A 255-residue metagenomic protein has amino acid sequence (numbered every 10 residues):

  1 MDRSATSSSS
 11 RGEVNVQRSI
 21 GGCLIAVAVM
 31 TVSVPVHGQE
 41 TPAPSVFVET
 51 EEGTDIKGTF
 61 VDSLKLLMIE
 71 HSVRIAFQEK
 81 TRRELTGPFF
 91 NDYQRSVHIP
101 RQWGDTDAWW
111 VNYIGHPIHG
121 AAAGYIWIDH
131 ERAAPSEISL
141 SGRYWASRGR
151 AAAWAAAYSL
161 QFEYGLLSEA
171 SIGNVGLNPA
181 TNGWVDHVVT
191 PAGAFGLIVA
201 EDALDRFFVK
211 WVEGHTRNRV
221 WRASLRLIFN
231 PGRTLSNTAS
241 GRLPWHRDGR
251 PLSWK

Functional and structural regions predicted by a protein language model:
M1-Q17: N-terminal secretory signal peptides that target proteins for export/translocation
S7, A28-M30: Short stretches within intrinsically disordered, low-complexity N-terminal or propeptide regions
G12, G21-G22, G38: Residue-identity detector for glycine
N15, L24-I25: Polar low-complexity intrinsically disordered regions enriched in Ser/Thr and small residues
R18, V36-A43: Generic low-complexity segments that are intrinsically disordered, proline-rich and/or Lys/Arg-biased
I25-A26, V36: Cleavable N-terminal signal peptides
E40-K255: Hydrophobic alpha-helical membrane segments
